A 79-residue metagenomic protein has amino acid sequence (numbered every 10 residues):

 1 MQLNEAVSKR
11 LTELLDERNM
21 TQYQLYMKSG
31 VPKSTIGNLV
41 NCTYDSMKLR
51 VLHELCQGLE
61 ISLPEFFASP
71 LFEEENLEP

Functional and structural regions predicted by a protein language model:
M1-T21: A short, Lys/Arg-rich alpha-helix, primarily the initiator
L15, Y26, C56: The alpha-helix within a helix-turn-helix
D16, G30, N41, L71: Residue-level detection of the helix-turn-helix DNA-binding "recognition helix"
N19-N38: Short alpha-helical DNA-recognition segment
N38, F67-P79: Short, charged recognition helix plus adjacent turn of helix-turn-helix-like nucleic-acid-binding domains
T43-E54: Short, basic-rich loop-to-helix N-cap that marks the start of a DNA-contacting helix
